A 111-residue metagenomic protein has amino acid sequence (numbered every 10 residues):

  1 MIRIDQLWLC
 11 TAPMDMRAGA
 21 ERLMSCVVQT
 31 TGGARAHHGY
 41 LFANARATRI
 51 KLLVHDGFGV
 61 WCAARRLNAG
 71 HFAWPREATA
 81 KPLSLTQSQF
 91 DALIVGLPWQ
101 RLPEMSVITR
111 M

Functional and structural regions predicted by a protein language model:
M1-M111: Polybasic/polar functional segments that serve as interface/processing modules
